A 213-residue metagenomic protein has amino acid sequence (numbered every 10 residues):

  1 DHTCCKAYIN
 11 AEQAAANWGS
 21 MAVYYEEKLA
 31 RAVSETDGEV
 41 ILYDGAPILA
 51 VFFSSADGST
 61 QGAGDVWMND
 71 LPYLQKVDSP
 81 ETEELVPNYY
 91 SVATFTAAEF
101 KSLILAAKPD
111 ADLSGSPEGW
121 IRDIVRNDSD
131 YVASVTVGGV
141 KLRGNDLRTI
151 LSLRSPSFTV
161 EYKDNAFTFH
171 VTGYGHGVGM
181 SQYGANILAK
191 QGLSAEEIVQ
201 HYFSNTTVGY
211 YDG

Functional and structural regions predicted by a protein language model:
D1-G213: Conserved, single-site charged/polar hotspot
